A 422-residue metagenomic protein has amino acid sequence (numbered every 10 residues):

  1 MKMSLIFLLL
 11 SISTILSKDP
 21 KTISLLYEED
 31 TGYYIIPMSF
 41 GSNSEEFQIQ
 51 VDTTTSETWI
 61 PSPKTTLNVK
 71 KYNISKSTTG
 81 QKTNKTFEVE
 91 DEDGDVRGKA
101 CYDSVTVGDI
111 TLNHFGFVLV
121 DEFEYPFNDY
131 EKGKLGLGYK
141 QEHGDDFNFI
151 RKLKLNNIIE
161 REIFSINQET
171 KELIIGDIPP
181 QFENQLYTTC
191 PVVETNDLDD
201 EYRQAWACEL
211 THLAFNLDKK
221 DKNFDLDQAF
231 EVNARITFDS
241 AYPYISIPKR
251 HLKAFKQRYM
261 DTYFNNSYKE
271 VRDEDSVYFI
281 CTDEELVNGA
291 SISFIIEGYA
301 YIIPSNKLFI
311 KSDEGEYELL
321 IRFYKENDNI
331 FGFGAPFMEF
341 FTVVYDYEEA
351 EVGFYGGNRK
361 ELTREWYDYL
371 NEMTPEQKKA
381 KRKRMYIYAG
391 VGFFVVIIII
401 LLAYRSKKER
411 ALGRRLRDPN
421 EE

Functional and structural regions predicted by a protein language model:
K2-S17: Cleavable N-terminal signal peptides of Sec/SRP-targeted secreted and luminal proteins
S4, Q50-T79, P243-R272: Classical protein tyrosine phosphatase
T14-Q48, S56-T58, I158, E162 (+2 more regions): N-terminal accessory segments
K18-D30, T106, T111-F230, E314-F323: Aspartyl protease catalytic domain
E29-F123, N128-Y130, D275: Signature of the N-terminal lobe/flap region of pepsin-like aspartyl proteases
I35, N84, Y102, H114 (+4 more regions): Surface-exposed or flexible loop/turn and strand-edge residues in extracellular/cell-surface modules
M38-F40, F47-D52, T58-I60, K134-L135 (+4 more regions): Short hydrophobic beta-strand that contains or immediately precedes a catalytic carboxylate
L119-F123, E231, I245-I247, E284-E422: Aspartic protease catalytic domain
